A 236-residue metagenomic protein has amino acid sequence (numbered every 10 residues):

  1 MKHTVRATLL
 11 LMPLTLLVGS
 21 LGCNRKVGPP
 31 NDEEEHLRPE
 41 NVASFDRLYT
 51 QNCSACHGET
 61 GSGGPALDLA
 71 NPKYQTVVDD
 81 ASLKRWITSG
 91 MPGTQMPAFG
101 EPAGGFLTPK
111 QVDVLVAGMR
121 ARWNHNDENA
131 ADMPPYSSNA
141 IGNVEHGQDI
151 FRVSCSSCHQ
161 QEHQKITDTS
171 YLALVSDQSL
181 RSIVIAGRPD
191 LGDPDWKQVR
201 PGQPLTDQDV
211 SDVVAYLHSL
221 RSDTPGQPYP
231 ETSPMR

Functional and structural regions predicted by a protein language model:
M1-M12: Bacterial N-terminal signal peptides that target proteins for export
G19-G22: C-terminal motif of bacterial Sec signal peptides marking the signal peptidase cleavage site
V27-E35, P39, R47-T50, P97-E162 (+2 more regions): Flexible coil segments in periplasmic/lumen-exposed cytochrome c-class electron-transfer proteins
E35-V42, D46, G58-T88, A98 (+3 more regions): Gly/Gly-Pro-rich "capping" loops immediately C-terminal to redox-active cysteine motifs in periplasmic/lumenal
D80, P92, M119: Extracytoplasmic c-type cytochrome modules immediately beyond a signal peptide or single-pass transmembrane anchor
M91-P92, R188: Calcium-coordinating acidic loop motifs
